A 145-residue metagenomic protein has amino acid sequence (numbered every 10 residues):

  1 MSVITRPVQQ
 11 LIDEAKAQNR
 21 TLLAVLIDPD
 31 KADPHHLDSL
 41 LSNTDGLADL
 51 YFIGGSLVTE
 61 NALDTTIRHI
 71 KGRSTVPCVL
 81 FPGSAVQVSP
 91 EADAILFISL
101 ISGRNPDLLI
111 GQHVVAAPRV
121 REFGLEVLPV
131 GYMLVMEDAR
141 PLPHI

Functional and structural regions predicted by a protein language model:
S2-I53, L57-H69: Conserved N-terminal beta1-alpha1 strand-loop-helix module at the mouth
T21-L37, P82-S84, L134-I145: Active-site mouth loops of central-metabolism enzymes
L23-I27, Y51-I53, C78-L80, I95-F97 (+1 more regions): Hydrophobic faces of well-ordered beta-strands that scaffold small-molecule active sites in alpha/beta enzyme cores
L47-D49, S74-V76, E91-I95: Glycine-enriched alpha-helix->loop->beta-strand junction motifs that scaffold or abut catalytic
L57-N61, R73, A94-L100: Domain-scale selection of a single, long terminal region that carries the protein's primary operational module
T59, V86-Q87: Short, active-site-adjacent cap segments at secondary-structure transitions
L63-A85, A116-L128: Alpha-helix-loop-beta-strand connector modules within alpha/beta enzyme cores
Q87-I145: Conserved anion-binding
